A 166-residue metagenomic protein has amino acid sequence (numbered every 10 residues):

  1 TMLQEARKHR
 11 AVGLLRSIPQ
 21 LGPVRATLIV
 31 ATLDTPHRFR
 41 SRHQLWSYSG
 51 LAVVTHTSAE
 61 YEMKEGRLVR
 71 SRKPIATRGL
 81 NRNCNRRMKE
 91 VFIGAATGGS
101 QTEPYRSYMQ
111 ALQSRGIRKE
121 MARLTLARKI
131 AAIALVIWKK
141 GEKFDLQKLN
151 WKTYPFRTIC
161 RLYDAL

Functional and structural regions predicted by a protein language model:
T1-L14, L162: Glycine-rich, often acidic, oxyanion-interacting loops/wings at catalytic, nucleic-acid, or phospho-protein interfaces
M2-L3, A96, A134: Hydrophobic residues within well-ordered, non-membrane alpha-helices that form the packing/core of soluble catalytic
G13-S17, P23-V24, L28-R115, K119: Phosphate-backbone recognition surface of nucleic-acid-processing proteins
H56, K64, K73-P74, G99 (+1 more regions): Low-complexity, acidic/Ser/Thr- and charged residue-rich accessory regions of DNA metabolism proteins
